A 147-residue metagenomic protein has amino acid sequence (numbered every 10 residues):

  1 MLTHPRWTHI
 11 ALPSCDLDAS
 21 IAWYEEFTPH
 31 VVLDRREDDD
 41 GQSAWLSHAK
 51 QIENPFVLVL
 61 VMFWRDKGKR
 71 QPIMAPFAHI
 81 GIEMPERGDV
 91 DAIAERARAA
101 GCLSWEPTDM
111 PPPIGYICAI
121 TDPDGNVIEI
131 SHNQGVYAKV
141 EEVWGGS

Functional and structural regions predicted by a protein language model:
M1-I21, H79-I80, Q134-S147: N-terminal beta-strand motif that seeds the catalytic metal site of vicinal oxygen chelate
L2, A11-V57: Core segments of cupin and vicinal oxygen chelate
T3-R6, I73-F77, P111-P112: Short glycine-enriched loop/turn motifs at secondary-structure junctions
A11, V31-D39, D109, H132-E141: Conserved catalytic-core motifs of GNAT/GCN5-like acyltransferases
S14-A19, I80-V127: Vicinal oxygen chelate
V57-L58, V127-I130: Short glycine-/small-residue motifs
V61-F63, K67-E83: Helix-adjacent hinge/juxtasegments
R65-K69, G101, V136-K139: A short local loop/turn or secondary-structure capping micro-motif enriched for an aromatic residue
